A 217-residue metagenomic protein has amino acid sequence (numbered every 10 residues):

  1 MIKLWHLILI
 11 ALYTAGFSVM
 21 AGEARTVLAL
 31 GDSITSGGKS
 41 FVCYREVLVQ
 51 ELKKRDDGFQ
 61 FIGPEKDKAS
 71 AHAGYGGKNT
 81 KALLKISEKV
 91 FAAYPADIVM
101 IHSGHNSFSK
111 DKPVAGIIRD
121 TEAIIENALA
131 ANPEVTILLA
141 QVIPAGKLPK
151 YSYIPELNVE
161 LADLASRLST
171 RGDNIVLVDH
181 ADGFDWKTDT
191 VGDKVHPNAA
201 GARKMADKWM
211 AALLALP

Functional and structural regions predicted by a protein language model:
M1-W5: Positively charged n-region of N-terminal signal peptides that target proteins for export
H6-G16: Bacterial N-terminal signal peptides
F17-A21: Sec/Tat signal peptide C-region and signal peptidase I cleavage site
E23-V27, R55-Q60, Y94-M100, N132-L138 (+2 more regions): Loop/turn elements at helix/coil->beta-strand transitions in domains of secreted/extracellular proteins
T26-L28, I34-E122, G146-V159: Conserved SGNH/GDSL esterase-like catalytic core that processes O-acyl groups on lipids and polysaccharides
S33, G37, Q50-R55, K89-A93 (+5 more regions): Structured segments of extracytoplasmic/periplasmic soluble domains in secreted or envelope-associated proteins
H102-N106, E126-L157, D179-D182: Active-site segments of SGNH/GDSL-like serine hydrolases that catalyze O-acetyl group transfer/hydrolysis on lipids
P144-P217: Catalytic His-Asp segment of secreted/periplasmic serine-dependent ester chemistry enzymes
